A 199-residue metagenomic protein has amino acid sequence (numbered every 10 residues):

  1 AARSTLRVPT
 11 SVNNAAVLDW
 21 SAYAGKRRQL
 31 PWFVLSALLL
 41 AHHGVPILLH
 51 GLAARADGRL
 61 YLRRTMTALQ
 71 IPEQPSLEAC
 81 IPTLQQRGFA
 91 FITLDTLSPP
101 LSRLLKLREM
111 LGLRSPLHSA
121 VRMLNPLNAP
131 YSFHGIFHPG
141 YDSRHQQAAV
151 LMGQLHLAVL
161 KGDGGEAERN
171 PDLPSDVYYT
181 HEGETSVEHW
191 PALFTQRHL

Functional and structural regions predicted by a protein language model:
A1-R27, A41, I47, L199: Acidic, glycine/proline-rich low-complexity segments that act as flexible tails and inter-domain linkers
A2-V12, T67-I71, A79-L199: Glycine-rich anion-binding loops and their surrounding alpha/beta cores
L18-A24, L38-L39, G58-Y61, S98-K106 (+1 more regions): Short, mixed-charge, low-aromatic patches
A22, G51, D95: A cross-domain feature marking catalytic cores of carbohydrate-active enzymes and several ubiquitous metabolic/repair
Y23-K26, A53-D57, D163-G164: Acidic, glycine-rich active-site loops and adjacent beta-strand->loop/helix elements that engage anionic groups
R28-W32, G112-S115: Short secondary-structure boundary/capping elements
L30-C80, Q85: A glycine-rich phosphate/pyrophosphate-binding beta-strand-loop-alpha-helix module
